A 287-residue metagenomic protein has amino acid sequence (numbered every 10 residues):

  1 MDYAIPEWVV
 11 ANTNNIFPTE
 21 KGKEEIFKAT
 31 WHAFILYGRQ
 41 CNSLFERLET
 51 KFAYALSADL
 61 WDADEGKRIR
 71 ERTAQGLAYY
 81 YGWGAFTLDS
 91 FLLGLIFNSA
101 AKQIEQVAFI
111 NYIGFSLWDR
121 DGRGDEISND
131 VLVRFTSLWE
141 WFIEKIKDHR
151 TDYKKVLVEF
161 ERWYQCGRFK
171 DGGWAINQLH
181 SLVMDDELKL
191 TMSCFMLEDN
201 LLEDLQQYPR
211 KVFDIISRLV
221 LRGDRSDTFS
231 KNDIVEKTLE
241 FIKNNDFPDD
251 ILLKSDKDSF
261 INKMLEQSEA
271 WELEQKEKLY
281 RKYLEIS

Functional and structural regions predicted by a protein language model:
M1-S287: Non-catalytic all-alpha helical scaffold/repeat segments
